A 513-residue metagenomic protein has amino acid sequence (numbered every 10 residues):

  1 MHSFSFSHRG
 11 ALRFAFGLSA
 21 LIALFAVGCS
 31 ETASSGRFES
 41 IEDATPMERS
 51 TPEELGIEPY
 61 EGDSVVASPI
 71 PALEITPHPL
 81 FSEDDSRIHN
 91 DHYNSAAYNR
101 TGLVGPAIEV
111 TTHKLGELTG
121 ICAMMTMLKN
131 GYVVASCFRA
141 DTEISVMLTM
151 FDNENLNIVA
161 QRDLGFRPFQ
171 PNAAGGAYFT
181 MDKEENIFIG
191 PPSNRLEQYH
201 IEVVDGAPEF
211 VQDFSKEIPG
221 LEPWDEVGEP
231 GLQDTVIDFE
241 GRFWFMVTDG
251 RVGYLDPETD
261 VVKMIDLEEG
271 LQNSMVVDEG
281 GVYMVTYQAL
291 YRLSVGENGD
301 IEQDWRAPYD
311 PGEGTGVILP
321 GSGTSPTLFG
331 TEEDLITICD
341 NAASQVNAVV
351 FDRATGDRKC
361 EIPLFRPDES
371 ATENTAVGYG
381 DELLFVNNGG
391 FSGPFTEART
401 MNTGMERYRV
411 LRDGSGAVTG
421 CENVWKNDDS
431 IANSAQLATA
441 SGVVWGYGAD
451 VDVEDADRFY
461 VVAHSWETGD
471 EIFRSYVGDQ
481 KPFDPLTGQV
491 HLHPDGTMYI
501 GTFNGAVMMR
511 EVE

Functional and structural regions predicted by a protein language model:
C29-Q161, E184, E511-E513: Sequence/structural signature of beta-propeller modules and their immediately flanking N-terminal secretory/stalk
G105, R162-P171, V211-V227, E302-L319 (+3 more regions): Surface-exposed loop and turn segments in beta-propeller and other repeat-based domains that flank or scaffold
E117-T126, R167-M181, L221-V236, E269-E279 (+4 more regions): Repeated scaffold domains used in trafficking and secretory/extracellular systems, primarily beta-propellers
L128-N130, M181-E184, I237-E240, V277-E279 (+4 more regions): Residue-level detector of Asp-centered blade-edge/turn motifs that repeat once per structural unit in beta-propeller
C137, L335-I338, N374-Q480: Loop/turn-rich, solvent-exposed surfaces of beta-rich toroidal or solenoidal domains
D141-F151, S193-E202, D249-L255, Q288-S294 (+4 more regions): Structural motif
Q161-G176, S193, I201-F239, V247 (+2 more regions): Asp-box/WD-like beta-propeller blade repeats and closely related beta-sheet repeat scaffolds
P485-E513: Blade-level signature of beta-propeller repeat domains, shared across WD40, Kelch, NHL, RCC1 and BNR/Asp-box propellers
